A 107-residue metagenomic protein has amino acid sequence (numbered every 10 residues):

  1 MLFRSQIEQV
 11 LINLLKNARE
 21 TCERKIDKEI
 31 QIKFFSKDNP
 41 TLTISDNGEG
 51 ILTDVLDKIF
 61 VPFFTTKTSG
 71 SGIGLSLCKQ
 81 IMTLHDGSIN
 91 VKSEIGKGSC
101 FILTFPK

Functional and structural regions predicted by a protein language model:
I12-N17: Conserved polar catalytic motif of the HATPase_c/GHKL fold
D27-N39: Short beta-strand/loop element within the Bergerat-fold HATPase_c
D46: Acidic ATP/Mg2+-coordinating residue in the GHKL
G50-K58: Short helix N-cap motif at coil->helix boundaries in the Bergerat
K67, V91-I95: A short beta-strand-to-loop motif within the catalytic HATPase_c
G74, C78: Short alpha-helical Gxxx[C/S/T] motif in the catalytic ATP-binding
